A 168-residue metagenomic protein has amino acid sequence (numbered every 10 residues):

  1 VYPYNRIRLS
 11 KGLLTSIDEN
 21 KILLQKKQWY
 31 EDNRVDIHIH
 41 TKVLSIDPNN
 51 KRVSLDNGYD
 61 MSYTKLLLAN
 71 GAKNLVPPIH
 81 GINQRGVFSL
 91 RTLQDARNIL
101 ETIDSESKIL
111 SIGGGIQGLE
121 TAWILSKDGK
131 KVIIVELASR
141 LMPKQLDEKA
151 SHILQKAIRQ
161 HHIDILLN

Functional and structural regions predicted by a protein language model:
V1-D36, A122-K149: Beta1-alpha1 glycine-rich phosphate/pyrophosphate-binding loop at the start of Rossmann-like nucleotide-binding domains
L23, L67, T121, R159-N168: Short, basic, helix/turn surface patches
L24-Q25, Q94, E120, I153: Short Gly/charged-rich anion-binding patches and loops
Q25-L110: FAD-binding core/adjacent interface of flavoenzyme oxidoreductases
I37-S54, M61, D128-N168: A Rossmann-like FAD-binding core segment of flavoenzymes
E101, W123, K127, K156: Short, well-ordered alpha-helices that flank and scaffold nucleotide-derived cofactor binding pockets
Q117: Hydrophobic/small residue at the entry helix of a nucleotide-binding pocket
